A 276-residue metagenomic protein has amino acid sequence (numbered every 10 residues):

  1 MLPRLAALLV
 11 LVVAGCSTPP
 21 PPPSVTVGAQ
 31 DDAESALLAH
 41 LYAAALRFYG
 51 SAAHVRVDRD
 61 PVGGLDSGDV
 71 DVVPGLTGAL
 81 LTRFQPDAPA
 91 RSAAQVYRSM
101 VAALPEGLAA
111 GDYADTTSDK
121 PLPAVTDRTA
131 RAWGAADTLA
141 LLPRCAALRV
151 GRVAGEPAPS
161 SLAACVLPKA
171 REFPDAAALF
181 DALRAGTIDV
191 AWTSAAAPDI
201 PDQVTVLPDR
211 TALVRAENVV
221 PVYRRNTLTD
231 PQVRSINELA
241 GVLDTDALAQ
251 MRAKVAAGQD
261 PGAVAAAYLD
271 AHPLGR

Functional and structural regions predicted by a protein language model:
V12-G15: C-terminal motif of bacterial Sec signal peptides marking the signal peptidase cleavage site
S17-P20: Bacterial signal peptide processing site
P22-S35, S51-V57, A147-R152: Short, well-ordered beta-strand elements
H40-A45, R59-D71, S161-C165, D175-A191 (+1 more regions): Short helices/loops that flank or line small-molecule/ion binding pockets
Y42-F48, T138-F173: Ligand-binding cleft/hinge of the Venus flytrap
T77-M100, D181-L213: A ligand-binding cleft/hinge motif common to bilobed small-molecule-binding domains
A93-R152, G241-T245: A conserved helix-loop-strand patch within extracytoplasmic ligand-binding domains of the periplasmic binding
A103-L122, A196-L243: Periplasmic-binding protein-like
